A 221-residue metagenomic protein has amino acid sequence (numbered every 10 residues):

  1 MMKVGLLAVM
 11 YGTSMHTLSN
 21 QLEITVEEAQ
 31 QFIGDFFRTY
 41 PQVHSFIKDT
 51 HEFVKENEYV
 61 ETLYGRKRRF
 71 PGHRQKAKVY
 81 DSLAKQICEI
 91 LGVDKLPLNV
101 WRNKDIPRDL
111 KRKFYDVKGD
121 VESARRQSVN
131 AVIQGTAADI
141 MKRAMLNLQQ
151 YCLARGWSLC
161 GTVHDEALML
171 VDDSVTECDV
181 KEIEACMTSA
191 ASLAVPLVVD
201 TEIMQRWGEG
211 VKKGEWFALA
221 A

Functional and structural regions predicted by a protein language model:
M1-A221: Conserved catalytic core of nucleotide polymerization and phosphodiester-bond processing enzymes
